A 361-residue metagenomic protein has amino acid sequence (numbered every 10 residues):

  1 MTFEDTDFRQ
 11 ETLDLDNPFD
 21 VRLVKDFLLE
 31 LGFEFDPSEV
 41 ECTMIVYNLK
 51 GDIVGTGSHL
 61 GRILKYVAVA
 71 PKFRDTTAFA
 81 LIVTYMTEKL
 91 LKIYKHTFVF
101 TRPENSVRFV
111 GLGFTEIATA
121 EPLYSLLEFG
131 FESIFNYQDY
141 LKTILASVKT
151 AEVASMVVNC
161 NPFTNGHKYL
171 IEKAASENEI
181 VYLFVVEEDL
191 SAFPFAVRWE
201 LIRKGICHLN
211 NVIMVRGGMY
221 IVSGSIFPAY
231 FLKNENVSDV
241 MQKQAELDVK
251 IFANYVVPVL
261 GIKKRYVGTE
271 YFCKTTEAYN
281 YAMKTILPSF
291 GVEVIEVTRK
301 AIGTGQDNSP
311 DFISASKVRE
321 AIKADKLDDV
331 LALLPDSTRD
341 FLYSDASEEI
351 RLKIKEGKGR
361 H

Functional and structural regions predicted by a protein language model:
M1-F35: Short amphipathic alpha-helix that is part of the acyltransferase structural core
E41, L64, A151: Short coil/loop residues immediately preceding or within conserved phosphate-binding loops of NTP-utilizing enzyme
E41-C42, Y94, N178, I262: Short, well-ordered alpha-helix to beta-strand connector turns
I45, G51-A68: Conserved beta-strand in the GNAT
V67-T76: A short, internal acetyl-CoA/4′-phosphopantetheine-binding micro-motif in the GNAT/acyltransferase core
D75-E88, G166-E172: Conserved acetyl-CoA-binding loop-helix of GNAT-fold acetyltransferases
K89-P103: Conserved GNAT acetyl-CoA-binding A-motif
T101, N105-F114, A118-H361: Nucleotidyltransferase catalytic core that binds NTPs
